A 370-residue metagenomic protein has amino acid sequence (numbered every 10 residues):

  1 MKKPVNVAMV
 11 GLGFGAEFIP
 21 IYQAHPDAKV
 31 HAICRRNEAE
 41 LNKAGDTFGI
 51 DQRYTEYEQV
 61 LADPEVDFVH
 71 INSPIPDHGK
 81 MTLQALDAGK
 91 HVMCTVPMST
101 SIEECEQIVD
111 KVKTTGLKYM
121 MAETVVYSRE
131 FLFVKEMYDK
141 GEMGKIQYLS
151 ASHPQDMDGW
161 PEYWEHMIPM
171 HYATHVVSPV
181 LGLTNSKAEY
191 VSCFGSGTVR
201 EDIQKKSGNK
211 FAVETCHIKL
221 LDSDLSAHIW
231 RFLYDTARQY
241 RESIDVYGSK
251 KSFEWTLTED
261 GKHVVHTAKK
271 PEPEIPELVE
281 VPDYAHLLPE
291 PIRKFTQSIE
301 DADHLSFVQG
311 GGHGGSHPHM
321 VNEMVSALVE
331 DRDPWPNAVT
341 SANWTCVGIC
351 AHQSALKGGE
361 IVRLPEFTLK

Functional and structural regions predicted by a protein language model:
M1-F48: N-terminal Rossmann-like dinucleotide-binding module
Q52-A62: Short acidic low-complexity segments
F68-I75, G79-V126, G141: Beta-strand-loop-alpha-helix segment that lines the small-molecule cofactor/substrate pocket of alpha/beta enzymes
G89, G116, G141, D224 (+2 more regions): Glycine-centered short loops/turns at secondary-structure junctions
L117, G144, Q353-K370: C-terminal capping/lid region of NAD(P)-dependent oxidoreductase domains
T124, H217-D222, D245, K250-W335 (+1 more regions): C-terminal glycine/acidic-rich active-site capping loop/insertion
R129-A151, Q155-M157, Y163: Rossmann-like NAD(P)H-binding beta-loop-alpha module
D158-R241, D245, V339: Rossmann-like dinucleotide-binding domain that binds NAD(P)(H)
